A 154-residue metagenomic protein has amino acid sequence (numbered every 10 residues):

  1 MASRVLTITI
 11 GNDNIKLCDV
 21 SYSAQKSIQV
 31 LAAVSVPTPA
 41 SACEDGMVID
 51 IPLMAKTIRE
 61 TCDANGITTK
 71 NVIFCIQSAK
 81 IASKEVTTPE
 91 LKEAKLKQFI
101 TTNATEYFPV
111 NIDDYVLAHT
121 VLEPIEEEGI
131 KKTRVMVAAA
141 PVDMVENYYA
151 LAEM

Functional and structural regions predicted by a protein language model:
M1-P37, K70-Q77: Gly/Thr-rich phosphate-binding beta-strand-loop-beta motif of the actin/hexokinase/Hsp70
N12, I49, L53-T57, L91 (+2 more regions): Generic alpha-helix structural propensity
L17-D19, I58-I67: Short amphipathic alpha-helices and their capping/turn segments at secondary-structure boundaries
Y22-A24, C62-N65, F108-I112: Conserved NTP-handling cores and scaffolds of large molecular machines
A24-K26, E44-P52, P124-K132: Short, glycine- and charge-enriched coil/turn segments that flank and shape catalytic ligand pockets
A32-D63: N-terminal phosphate-binding loop and adjacent alpha-helix
N71, C75-M154: Active-site neighborhood for divalent-cation/phosphate handling
